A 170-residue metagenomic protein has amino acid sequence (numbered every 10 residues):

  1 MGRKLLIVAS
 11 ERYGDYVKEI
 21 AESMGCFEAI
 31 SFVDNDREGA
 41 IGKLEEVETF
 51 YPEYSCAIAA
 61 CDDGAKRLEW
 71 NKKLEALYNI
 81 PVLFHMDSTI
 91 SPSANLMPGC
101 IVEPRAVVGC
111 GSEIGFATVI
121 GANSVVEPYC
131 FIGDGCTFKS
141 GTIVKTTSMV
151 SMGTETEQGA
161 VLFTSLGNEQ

Functional and structural regions predicted by a protein language model:
M1-M86: Terminal amphipathic alpha-helical/low-complexity segments used for targeting or macromolecular assembly
L83-Q170: Structural signal for interior beta-strand "rungs" in well-ordered beta-sheet cores of soluble enzyme domains
